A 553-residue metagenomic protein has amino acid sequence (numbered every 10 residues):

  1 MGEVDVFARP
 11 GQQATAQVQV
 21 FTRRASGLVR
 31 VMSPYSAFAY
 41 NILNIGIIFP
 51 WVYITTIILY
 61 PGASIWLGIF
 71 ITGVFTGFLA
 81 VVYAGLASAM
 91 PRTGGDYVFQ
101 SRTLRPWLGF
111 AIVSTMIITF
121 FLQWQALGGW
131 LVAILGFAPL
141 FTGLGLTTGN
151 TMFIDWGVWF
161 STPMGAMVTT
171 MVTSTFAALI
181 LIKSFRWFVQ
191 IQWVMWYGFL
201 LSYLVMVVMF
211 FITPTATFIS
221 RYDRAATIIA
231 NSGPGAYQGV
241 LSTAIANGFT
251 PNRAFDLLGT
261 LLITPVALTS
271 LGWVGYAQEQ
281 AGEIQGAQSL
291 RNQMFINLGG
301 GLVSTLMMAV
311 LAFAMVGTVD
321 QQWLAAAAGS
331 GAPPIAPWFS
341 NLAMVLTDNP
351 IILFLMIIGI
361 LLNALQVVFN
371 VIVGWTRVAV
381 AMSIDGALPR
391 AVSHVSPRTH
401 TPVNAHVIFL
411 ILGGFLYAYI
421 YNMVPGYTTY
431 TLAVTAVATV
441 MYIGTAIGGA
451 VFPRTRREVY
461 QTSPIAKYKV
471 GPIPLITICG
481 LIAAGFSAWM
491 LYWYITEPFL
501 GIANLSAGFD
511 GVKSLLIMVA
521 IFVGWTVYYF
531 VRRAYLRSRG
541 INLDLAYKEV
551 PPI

Functional and structural regions predicted by a protein language model:
M1-W66, T76-V81, A225-S232, A287 (+1 more regions): Membrane-interface "cap" regions at the ends of multi-pass membrane proteins
G27, G95, K183-W196, G272-L311 (+3 more regions): Hydrophobic, small-residue-rich membrane helices and short re-entrant helix-turn-helix hairpins that build
T55-I69, L127-L135, L140-F141, T148 (+7 more regions): Transmembrane helix-loop boundary segments of multi-pass membrane transporters
F78-S174, L179, A364-V378, A433: Hydrophobic transmembrane alpha-helices that form the core helical bundles of multi-pass secondary transporters
V98-R105, T142-G143, I229-P251, I296-F369 (+1 more regions): TM-loop-TM module centered on a large, flexible mid-protein loop between adjacent transmembrane helices in multi-pass
N150-S161, Y197-D348: Helix-loop-helix junctions that connect adjacent transmembrane segments in multi-pass membrane transporters
T162, V395-H400, Y442-I502, A507-S514: C-terminal membrane-solvent junction of multi-pass transporters and transport-like membrane proteins
M167-G233, G272, I296-G301, T431-G444 (+4 more regions): Membrane-interface loop-to-helix entry segments
